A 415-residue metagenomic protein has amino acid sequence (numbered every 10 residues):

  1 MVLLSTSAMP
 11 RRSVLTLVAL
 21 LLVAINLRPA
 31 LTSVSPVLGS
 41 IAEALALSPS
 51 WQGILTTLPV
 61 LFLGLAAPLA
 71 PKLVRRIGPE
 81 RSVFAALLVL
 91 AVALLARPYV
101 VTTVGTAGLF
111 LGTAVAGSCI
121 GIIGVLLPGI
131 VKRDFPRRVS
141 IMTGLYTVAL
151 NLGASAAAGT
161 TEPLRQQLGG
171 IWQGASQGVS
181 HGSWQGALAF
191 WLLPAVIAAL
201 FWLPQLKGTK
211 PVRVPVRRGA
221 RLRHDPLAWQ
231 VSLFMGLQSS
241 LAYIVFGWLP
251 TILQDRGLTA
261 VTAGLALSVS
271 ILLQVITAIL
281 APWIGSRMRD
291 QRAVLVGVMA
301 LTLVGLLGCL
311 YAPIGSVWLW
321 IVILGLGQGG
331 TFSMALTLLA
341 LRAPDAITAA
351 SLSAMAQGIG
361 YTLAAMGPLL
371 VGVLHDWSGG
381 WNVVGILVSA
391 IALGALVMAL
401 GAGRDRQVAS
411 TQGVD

Functional and structural regions predicted by a protein language model:
T32, V60-P68, S155, I271-I279 (+1 more regions): Residue-level signature of mid-helix packing/kink "hotspots" within the transmembrane helices of 12-pass Major
S35, P226-V269, L273-A278: Extracytoplasmic gate region of multi-pass secondary transporters
L65-T106: Conserved MFS/SLC helix-loop-helix module at the cytosolic interface between two early adjacent transmembrane helices
G108-I122, V317-G330: Hydrophobic core of transmembrane alpha-helices in multi-pass small-molecule transporters, especially MFS/SLC-type
G112-V148: Cytoplasmic helix-loop-helix junction between adjacent transmembrane helices in 12-TM secondary transporters
P136-R138, L145-K207: Helix-loop-helix hairpin linking two adjacent transmembrane segments in secondary transporters
Q291-A335: C-terminal transmembrane helical hairpin of 12-TM major facilitator-type secondary transporters
A346-W381, V388: A late C-terminal transmembrane helix in Major Facilitator Superfamily
